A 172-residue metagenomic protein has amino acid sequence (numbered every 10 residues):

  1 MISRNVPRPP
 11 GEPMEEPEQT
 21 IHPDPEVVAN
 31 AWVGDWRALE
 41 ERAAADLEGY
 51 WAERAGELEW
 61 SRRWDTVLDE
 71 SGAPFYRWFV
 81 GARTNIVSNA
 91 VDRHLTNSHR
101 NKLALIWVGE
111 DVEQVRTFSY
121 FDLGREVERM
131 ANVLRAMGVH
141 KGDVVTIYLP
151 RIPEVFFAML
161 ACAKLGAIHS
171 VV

Functional and structural regions predicted by a protein language model:
I2-P17: Compositionally biased, intrinsically disordered low-complexity regions enriched for acidic
M14-A38: Short, contiguous pre-domain boundary segments
G34-L39, P74-R83, E110-F118: Acyl-group handling in specialized metabolite and lipid biosynthesis
R42-D65, A82-I106: A short N-terminal helical cap/helix-turn-helix that marks the beginning of AMP-binding/adenylate-forming
V87, N101, L105-L160: Conserved AMP-binding/adenylate-forming core of the ANL superfamily
A163: Anion (oxyanion) recognition and catalysis
G166: Structured binding elements
